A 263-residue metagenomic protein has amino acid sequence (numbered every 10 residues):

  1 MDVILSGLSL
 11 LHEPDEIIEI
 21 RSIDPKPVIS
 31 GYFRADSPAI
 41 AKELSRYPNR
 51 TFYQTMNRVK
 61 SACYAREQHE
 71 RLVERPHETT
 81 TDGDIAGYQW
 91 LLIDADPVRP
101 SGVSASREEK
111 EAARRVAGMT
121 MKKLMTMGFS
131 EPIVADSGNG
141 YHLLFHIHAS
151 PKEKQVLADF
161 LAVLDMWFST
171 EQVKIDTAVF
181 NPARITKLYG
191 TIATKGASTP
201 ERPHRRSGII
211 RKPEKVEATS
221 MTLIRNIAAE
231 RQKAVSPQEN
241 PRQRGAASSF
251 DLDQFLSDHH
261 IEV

Functional and structural regions predicted by a protein language model:
M1-I29, T80-D82, D159-V163, V173-D176 (+1 more regions): C-terminal accessory/tail domains of diverse enzymes
M1-W90, A95-R107, E111, R184 (+2 more regions): DNA replication initiation on ssDNA origins
P14, R46-R50, M119-S130, D165-V173: Structural alpha-beta junctions
I17-S22, Y53, I133-S137, L144-H146 (+1 more regions): A structural signal for short, well-ordered beta-strand segments and their strand-loop junctions that often border
Q89-M127, G138-F168, R184-A197, R225-V263: Modules that initiate DNA replication and primer synthesis
E131-N139, D176-N181: Short beta-strand
Q172, T177-A178, T199-P200: Acidic-leaning, charged glycine-interspersed low-complexity segments
R184-T186, A197-E230: Polar, glycine-rich mid-to-C-terminal structural blocks that act as macromolecule-binding/assembly scaffolds
